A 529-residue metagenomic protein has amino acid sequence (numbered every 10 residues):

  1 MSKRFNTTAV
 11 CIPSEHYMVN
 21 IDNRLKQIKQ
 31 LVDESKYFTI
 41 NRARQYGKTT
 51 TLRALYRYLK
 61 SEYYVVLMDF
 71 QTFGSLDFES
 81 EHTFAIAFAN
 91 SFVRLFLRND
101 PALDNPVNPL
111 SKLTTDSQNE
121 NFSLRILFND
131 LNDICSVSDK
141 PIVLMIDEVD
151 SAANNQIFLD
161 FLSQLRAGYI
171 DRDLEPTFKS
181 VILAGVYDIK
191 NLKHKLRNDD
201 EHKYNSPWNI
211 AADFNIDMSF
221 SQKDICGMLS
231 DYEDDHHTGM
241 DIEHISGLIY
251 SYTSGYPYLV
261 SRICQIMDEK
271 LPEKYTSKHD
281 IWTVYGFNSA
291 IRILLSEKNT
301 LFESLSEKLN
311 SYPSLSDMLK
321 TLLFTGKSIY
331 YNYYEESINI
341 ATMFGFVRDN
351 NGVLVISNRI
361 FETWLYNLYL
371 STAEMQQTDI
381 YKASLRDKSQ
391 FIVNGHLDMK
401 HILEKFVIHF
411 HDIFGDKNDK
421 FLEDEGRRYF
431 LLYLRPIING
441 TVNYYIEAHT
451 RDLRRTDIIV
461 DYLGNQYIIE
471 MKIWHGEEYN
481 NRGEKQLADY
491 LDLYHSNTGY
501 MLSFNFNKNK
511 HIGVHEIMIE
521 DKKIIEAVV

Functional and structural regions predicted by a protein language model:
A9-V10, A153-H244, L248-Y252, I266 (+2 more regions): The catalytic "switch" region of P-loop NTPases
Q30, E34-Y46, T50-F161, K179 (+1 more regions): P-loop NTPase nucleotide-binding core
S221-F344, N350-N351, T378-S389: Winged-helix-like regulatory helical subdomains adjacent to P-loop NTPase cores
N299, F361-N394: Short, amphipathic alpha-helical interaction segments positioned at domain boundaries
I402-Y445: Acidic-basic catalytic patches of nuclease active cores, encompassing PD-(D/E)XK and other metal-cofactor nuclease
F430, I458-V460, G464-H475, Y490: Conserved catalytic cores of phosphodiester-cleaving nucleases, focusing on short active-site segments
P436-G464: Active-site metal-binding core of divalent-cation-utilizing nuclease and nuclease-like domains
N480-E484, L491-I519: Nucleic-acid nuclease catalytic cores
